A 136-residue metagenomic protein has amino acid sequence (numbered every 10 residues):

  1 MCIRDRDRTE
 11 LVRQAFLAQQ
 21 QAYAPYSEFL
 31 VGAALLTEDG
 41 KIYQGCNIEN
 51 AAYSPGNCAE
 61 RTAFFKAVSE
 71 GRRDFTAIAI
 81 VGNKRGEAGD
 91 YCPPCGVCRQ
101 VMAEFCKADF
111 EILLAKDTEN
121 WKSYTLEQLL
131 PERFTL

Functional and structural regions predicted by a protein language model:
M1-R6: Conserved small/polar residues in nucleotide/adenosyl-binding loops
R8-V12, C92-C95: Short, structured helix-loop boundary elements
T9-A24: Short, basic/aromatic recognition patches
A15, A33-A34, A63, A67: Small-residue (primarily alanine) positions within well-ordered alpha-helices, especially packing/interaction faces
P25-S27, P55: Short, surface-exposed helix-loop/turn micro-motifs enriched in polar/charged residues
E28-L36, L113: Short beta-strand scaffold segments in enzyme catalytic cores
Q44-L136: Zn2+-dependent cytidine deaminase-like catalytic core
